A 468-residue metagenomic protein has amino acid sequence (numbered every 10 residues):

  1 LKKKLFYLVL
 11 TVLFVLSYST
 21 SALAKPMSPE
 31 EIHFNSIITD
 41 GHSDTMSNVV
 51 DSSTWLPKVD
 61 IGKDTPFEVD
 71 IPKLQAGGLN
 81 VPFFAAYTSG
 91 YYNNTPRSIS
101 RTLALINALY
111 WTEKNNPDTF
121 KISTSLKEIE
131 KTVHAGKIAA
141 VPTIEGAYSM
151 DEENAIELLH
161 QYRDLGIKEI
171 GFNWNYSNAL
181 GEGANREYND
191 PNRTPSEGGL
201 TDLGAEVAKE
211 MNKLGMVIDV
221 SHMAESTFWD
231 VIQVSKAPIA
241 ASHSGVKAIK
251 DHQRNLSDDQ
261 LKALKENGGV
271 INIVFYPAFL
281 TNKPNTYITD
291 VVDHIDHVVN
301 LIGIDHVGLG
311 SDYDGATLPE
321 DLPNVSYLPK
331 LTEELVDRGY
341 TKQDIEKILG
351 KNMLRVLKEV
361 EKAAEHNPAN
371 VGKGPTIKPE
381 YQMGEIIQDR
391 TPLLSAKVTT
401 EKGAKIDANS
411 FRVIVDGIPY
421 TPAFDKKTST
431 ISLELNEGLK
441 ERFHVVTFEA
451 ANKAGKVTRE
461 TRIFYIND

Functional and structural regions predicted by a protein language model:
L1-V9: Bacterial N-terminal signal peptides that target proteins for export
V9-S17: Bacterial N-terminal signal peptides
L23-E182, E187-N189, R193-T194, D251-N272 (+3 more regions): N-terminal hydrophobic targeting/anchoring segments and the immediately downstream early-domain regions of hydrolases
S47-N48, A208-V231, D305-L309, G315-T317 (+1 more regions): Extended hydrophobic secondary-structure segments
F172, G181-E182, N189-L261, N272 (+1 more regions): Active-site core of metal-dependent hydrolases
S221, R338, N436-E437: Surface-exposed loop and edge beta-strand positions of immunoglobulin-like domains
R355-T399, I406-N409: Preference for extracellular/luminal or secreted protein segments
G384-D468: Long, low-complexity serine/threonine/glycine- and acidic-rich segments characteristic of extracellular
